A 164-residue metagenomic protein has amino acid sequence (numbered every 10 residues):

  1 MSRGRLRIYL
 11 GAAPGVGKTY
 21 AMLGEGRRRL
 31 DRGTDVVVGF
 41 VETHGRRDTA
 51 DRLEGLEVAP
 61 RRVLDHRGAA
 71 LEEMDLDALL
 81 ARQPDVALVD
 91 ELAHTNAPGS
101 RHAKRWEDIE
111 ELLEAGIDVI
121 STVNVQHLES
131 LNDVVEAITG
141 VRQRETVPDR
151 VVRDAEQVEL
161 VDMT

Functional and structural regions predicted by a protein language model:
R3-A81: Conserved P-loop
V16, E42-R47, A93-H94, V119 (+2 more regions): Conserved nucleotide-binding/hydrolysis micro-motifs of P-loop NTPases
G26, L76, W106-E110, P148 (+1 more regions): Short amphipathic alpha-helical segments and helix-helix/interface helices
D35, Q83-V86, A115-S121: Loop/turn-to-beta-strand initiation segments
L71-E72, K104-R105, R144, P148: Amphipathic coiled-coil/heptad-repeat helices and related helical stalk/stem segments that mediate oligomerization
E91-W106, S130-D133: Conserved ATPase-coupling elements of RecA-like P-loop NTPase cores
K104-N124: Substrate-engagement module of ASCE P-loop NTPases
S121-T164: Internal gly/pro-rich beta-alpha loop/helix module that stabilizes soluble enzyme cofactors or their anionic handles
